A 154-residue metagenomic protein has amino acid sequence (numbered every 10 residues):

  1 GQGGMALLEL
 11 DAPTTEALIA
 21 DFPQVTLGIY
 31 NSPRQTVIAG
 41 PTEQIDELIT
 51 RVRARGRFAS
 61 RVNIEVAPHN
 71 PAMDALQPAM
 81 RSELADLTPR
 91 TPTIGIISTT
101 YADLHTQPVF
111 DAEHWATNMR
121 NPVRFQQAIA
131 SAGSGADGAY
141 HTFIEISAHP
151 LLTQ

Functional and structural regions predicted by a protein language model:
G1-L151: Acyltransferase
Q154: Contiguous mid-protein beta-loop-alpha structural module that forms a pocket-lining wall or clamp of enzyme active
